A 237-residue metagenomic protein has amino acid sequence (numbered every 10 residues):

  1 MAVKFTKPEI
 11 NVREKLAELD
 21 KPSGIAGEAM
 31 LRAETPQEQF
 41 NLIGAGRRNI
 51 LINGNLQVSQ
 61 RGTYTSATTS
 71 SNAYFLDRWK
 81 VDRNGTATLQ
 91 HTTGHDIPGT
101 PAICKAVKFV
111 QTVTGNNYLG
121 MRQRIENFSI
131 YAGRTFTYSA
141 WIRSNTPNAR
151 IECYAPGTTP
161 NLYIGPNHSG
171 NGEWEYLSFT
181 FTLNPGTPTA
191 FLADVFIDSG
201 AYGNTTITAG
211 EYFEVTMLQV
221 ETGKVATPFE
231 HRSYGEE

Functional and structural regions predicted by a protein language model:
M1-R47: Fibrous stalk/shaft segments of extracellular and virion attachment machinery
R13-L16, N41-E237: Extracellular and organelle-lumenal recognition/adhesion modules and their flexible linkers in secreted
